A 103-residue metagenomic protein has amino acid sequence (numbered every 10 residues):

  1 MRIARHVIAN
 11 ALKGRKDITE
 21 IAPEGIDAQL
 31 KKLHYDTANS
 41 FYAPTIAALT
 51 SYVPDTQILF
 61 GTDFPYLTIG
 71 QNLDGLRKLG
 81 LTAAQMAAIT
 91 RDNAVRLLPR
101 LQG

Functional and structural regions predicted by a protein language model:
M1-I58: Catalytic pocket-lining loop regions of alpha/beta-barrel enzymes, especially the amidohydrolase/enolase/GH5 lineages
P44-L59, Y66-G103: Mid-to-C-terminal alpha-helical segments outside catalytic/metal-binding sites
